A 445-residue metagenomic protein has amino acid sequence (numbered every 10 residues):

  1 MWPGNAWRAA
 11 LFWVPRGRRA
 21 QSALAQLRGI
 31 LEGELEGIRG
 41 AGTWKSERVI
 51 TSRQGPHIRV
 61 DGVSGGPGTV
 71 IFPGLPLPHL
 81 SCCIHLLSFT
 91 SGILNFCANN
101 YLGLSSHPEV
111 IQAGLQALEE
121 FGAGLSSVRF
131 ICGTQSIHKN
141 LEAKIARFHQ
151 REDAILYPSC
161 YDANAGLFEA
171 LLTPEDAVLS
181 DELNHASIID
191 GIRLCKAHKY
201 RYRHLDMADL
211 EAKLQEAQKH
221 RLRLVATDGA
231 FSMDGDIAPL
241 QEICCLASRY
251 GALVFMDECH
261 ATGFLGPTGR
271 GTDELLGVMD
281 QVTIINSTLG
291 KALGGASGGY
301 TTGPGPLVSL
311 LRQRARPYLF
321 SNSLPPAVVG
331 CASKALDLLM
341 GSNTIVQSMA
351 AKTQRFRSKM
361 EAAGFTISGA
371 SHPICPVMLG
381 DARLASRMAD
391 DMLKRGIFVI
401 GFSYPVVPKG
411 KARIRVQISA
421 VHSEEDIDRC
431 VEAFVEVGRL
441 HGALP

Functional and structural regions predicted by a protein language model:
M1-Q26, P445: N-terminal mitochondrial targeting presequence
W2-G4, S22-A123, A252: N-terminal "arm"/small-domain region of PLP-dependent enzymes with the aminotransferase-like
W2-R8, P108, L115-Q116, E120 (+4 more regions): PLP-dependent enzyme catalytic core of the Aspartate aminotransferase-like
S64-G68, G74, L104, S342 (+4 more regions): Conserved PLP-binding catalytic core of the aspartate aminotransferase-like
N99-N100, A197-M256: Active-site phosphate-binding strand-loop segment of PLP-dependent enzymes
E109-S159: Conserved N-terminal alpha-helix of the aminotransferase class I/II PLP-enzyme fold
L167-A186: Conserved PLP-anchoring active-site segment centered on the Schiff-base-forming lysine
Y250-L253, H260, L265-S371, R383-L384: Active-site C-terminal subdomain of aminotransferase-like
